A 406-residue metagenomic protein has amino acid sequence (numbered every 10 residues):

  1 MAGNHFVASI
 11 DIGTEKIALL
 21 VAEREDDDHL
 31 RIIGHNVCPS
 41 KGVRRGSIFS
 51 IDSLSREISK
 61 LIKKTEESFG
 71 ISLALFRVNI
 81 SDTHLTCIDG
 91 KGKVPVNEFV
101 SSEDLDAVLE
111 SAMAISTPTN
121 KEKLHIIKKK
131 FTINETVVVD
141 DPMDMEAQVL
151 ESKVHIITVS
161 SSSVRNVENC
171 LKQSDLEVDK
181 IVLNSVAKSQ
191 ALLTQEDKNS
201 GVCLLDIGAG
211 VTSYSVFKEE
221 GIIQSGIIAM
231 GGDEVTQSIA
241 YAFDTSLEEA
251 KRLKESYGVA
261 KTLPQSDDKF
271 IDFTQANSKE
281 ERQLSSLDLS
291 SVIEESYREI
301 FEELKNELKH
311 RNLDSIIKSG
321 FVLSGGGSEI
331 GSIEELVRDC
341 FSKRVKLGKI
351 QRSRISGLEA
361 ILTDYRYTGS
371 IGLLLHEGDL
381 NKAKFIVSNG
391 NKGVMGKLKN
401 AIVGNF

Functional and structural regions predicted by a protein language model:
M1-K16, L20-L204, G221-I223, G232 (+5 more regions): Nucleotide/phosphate-binding catalytic cleft detector across ATP-hydrolyzing and phosphate-transferring enzymes
I17, S189-Q190, A209-S215, I330-G331: Short glycine/serine/threonine-rich phosphate/pyrophosphate-binding segments that cradle anionic phosphate groups
R31-I32, I207-V211, S215, R338-R354: Acidic-glycine-rich active-site phosphate/pyrophosphate-binding loop
V78-T83, S319-E329, I350: Glycine-rich beta-strand-to-loop/alpha-helix junction loops that act as flexible
S102, D106, C340-S370: Conserved phosphate-binding/catalytic loops in two-lobed NTP-binding clefts
S200-A242: Glycine-rich phosphate-binding loop of actin/hexokinase-like ATP-binding domains
L304, L323, L373: Hydrophobic, well-ordered secondary-structure elements that form the walls of internal hydrophobic environments
N306-G320, I330-K349, L380-K382: ATP-binding/phosphotransfer module of carbohydrate and carboxylate kinases, centering on a glycine-rich
